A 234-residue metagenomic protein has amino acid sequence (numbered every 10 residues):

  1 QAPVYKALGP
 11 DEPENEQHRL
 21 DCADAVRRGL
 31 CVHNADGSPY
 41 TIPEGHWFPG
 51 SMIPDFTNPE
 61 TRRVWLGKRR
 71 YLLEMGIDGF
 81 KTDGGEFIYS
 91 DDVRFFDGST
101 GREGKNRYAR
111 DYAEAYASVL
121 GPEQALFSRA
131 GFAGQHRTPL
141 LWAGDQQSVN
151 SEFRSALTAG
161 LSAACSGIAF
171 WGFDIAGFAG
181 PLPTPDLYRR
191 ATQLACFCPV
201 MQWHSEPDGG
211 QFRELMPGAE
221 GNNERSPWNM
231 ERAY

Functional and structural regions predicted by a protein language model:
Q1-Y234: Catalytic-domain carbohydrate-binding cleft regions of carbohydrate-active enzymes
